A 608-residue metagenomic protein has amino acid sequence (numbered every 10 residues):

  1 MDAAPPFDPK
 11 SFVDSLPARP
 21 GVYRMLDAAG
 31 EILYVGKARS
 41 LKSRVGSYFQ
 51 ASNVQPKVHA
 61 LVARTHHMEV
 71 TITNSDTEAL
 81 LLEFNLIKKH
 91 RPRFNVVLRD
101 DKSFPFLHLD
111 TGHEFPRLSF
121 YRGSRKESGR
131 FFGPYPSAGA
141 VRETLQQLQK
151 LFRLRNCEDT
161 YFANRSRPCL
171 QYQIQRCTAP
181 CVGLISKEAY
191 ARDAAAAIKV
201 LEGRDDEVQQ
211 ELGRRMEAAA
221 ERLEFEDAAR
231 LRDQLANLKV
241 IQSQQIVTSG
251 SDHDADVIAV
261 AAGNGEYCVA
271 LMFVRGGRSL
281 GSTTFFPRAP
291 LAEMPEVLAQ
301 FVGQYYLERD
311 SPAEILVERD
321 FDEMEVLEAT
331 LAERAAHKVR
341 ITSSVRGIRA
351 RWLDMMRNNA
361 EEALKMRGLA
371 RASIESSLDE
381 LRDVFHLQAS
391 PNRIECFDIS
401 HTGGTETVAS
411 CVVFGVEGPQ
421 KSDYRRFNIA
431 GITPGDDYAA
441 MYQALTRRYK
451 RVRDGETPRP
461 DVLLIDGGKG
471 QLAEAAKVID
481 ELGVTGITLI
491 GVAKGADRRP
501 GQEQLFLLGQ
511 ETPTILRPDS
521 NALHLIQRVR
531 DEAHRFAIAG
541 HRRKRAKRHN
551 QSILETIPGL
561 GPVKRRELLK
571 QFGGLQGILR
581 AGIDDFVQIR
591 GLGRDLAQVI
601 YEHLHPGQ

Functional and structural regions predicted by a protein language model:
M1-R545, I553-T556: Conserved catalytic/ligand-binding micro-motifs in nucleotide and anionic cofactor chemistry
E293, Q598-Q608: A basic, often C-terminal nucleic-acid-binding module that engages the phosphate backbone, implemented in DNA
A475, K564-L568: Catalytic DNA-binding helix-loop module of base-excision-repair DNA glycosylases/AP lyases
K547-I553, R580-A581, G607-Q608: Long, contiguous secondary-structure blocks with strong helical propensity
L554-I557, L568-L569, L575-I589: A short amphipathic alpha-helix within small helical-bundle interaction modules
F586-Q588, R594, I600: Short, small/acidic-rich helices and loops at N termini and domain boundaries of DNA replication/processing enzymes
